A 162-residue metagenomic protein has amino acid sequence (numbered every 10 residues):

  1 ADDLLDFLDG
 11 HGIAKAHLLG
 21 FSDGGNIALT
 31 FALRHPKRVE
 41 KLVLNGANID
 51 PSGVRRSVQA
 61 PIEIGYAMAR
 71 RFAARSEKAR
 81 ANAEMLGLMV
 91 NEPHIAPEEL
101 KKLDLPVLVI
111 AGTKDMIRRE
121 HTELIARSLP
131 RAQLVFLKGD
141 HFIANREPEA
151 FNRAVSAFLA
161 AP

Functional and structural regions predicted by a protein language model:
A1-A16: Conserved acidic catalytic loop of the alpha/beta-hydrolase fold
A16, G20-S22: Conserved alpha/beta-hydrolase "nucleophile elbow" surrounding the catalytic nucleophile
N26-R34, E40-A69: Flexible "cap/lid" loop of the alpha/beta hydrolase fold
A73-E98, T113-K114: Hydrophobic, aromatic-rich cap/lid helix
L103, V109-A111: Short beta-strand/loop motif that positions the catalytic acidic residue of the alpha/beta-hydrolase fold
M116-H121: Conserved alpha/beta-hydrolase "acid-adjacent" motif
A126-F142: Catalytic histidine neighborhood in serine/cysteine hydrolases with alpha/beta-hydrolase-type architecture
D140-N152: Catalytic histidine-centered segment of alpha/beta-hydrolase-like enzymes
